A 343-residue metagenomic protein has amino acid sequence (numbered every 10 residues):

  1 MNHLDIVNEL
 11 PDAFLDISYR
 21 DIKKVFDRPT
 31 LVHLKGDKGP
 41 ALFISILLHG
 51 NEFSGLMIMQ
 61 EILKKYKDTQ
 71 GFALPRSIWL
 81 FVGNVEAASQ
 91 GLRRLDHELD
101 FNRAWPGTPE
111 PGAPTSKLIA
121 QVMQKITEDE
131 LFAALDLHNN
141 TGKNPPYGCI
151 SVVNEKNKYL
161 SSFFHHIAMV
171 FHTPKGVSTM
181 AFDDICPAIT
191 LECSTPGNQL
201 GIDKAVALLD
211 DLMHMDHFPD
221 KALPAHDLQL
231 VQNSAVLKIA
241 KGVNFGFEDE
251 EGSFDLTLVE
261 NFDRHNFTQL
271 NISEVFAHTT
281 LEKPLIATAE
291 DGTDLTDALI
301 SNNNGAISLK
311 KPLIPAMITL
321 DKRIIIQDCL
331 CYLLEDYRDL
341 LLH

Functional and structural regions predicted by a protein language model:
M1-H343: Structured catalytic-domain cores with a bias toward divalent-metal coordination
